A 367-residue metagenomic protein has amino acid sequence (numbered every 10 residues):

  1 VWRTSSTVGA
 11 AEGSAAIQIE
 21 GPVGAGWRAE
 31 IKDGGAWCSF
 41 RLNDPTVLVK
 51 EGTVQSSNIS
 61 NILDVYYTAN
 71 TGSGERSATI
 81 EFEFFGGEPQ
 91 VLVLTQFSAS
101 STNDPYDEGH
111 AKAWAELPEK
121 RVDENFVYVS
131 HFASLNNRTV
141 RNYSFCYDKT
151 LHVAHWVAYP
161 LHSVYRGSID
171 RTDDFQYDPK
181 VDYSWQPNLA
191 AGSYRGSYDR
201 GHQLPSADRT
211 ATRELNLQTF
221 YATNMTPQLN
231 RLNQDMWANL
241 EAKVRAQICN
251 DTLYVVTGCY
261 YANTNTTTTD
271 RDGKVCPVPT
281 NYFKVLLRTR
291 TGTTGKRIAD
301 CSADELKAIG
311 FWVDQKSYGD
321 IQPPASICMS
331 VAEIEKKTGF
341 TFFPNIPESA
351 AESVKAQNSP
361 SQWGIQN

Functional and structural regions predicted by a protein language model:
V1-E20: Beta-sheet-dominated interaction scaffolds and their linkers
W2, P22-I62: Surface-exposed binding patches on compact interaction domains or structured appendages
E12, E20, R28-I31, P89 (+1 more regions): Extended, solvent-exposed regions of the mature portions of secreted/cell-surface glycoproteins
E12-A16, S60-D64, P89-V91, N142: Intrinsic-disorder/low-complexity, polar/charged segments enriched in Ser/Thr/Lys/Arg/Asp/Glu/Gln
S14-A16, G24-R28, S77-T79: Exposed beta-strand and adjacent loop surfaces of beta-rich binding modules that mediate intermolecular recognition
I17, N61-L63, Y67, S73-G86: A short beta-strand micro-motif common to beta-rich folds, especially ectodomain repeats
E20-G24, D148-T150: Short solvent-exposed strand-capping/beta-turn motif centered on an Asx-Ser/Thr pair
E75-F84, V93-N367: Domain-level detector for secreted/extracellular nuclease and nuclease-toxin modules, and for the ENPP-like C-terminal
